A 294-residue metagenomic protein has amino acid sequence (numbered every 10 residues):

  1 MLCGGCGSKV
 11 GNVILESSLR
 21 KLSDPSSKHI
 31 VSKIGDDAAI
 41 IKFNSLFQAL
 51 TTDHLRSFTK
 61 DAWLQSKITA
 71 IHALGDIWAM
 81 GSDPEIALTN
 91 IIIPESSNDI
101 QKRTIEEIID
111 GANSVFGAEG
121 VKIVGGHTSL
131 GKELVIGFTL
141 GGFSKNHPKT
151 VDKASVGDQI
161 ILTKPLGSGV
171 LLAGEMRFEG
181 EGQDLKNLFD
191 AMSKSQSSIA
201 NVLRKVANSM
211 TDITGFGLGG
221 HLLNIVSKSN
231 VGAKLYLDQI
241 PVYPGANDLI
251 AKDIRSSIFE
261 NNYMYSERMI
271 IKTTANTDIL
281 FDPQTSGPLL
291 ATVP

Functional and structural regions predicted by a protein language model:
M1-M80, V121, S155-I160: N-terminal glycine-rich phosphate/pyrophosphate-binding loops that anchor nucleotide-derived ligands and cofactors
L2-C3, N12-S17, S96-K122, L130-L134 (+3 more regions): Glycine-/charge-enriched secondary-structure boundary and capping motifs
V10, I91, G142-S144, I160 (+3 more regions): Glycine-rich beta-alpha junction loops
R20-D24, L64-I68, S155, M176-E179 (+2 more regions): Short, solvent-exposed amphipathic alpha-helical segments in soluble enzyme and RNA/protein-processing domains
K28-I30, A38-A39, G75-W78, A112-N113 (+5 more regions): A generic local secondary-structure boundary/capping motif
F43-L50, H54-T59, D83-G180: Glycine-rich anion-binding loops of enzyme active sites
I68-I77, I108-V115, S195-I199: Short, well-ordered amphipathic alpha-helical segments that serve as non-catalytic structural scaffolds within diverse
T139-P148, Q183-V202: Active-site glycine-rich loop that binds ribose-phosphate moieties when present
